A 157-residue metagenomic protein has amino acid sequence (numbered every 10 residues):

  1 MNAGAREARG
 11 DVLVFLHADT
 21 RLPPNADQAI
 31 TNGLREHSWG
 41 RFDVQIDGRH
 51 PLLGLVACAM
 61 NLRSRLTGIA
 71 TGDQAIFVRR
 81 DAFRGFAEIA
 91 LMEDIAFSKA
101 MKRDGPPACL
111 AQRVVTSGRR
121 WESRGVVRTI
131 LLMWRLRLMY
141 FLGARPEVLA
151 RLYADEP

Functional and structural regions predicted by a protein language model:
M1-A8: Glycine-rich, basic loop-to-helix element that forms the pyrophosphate-binding segment of sugar-nucleotide handling
R9-G10, G72-G85: Conserved nucleotide-sugar donor-binding and metal-coordinating catalytic region shared by glycosyltransferases
L13: Short aromatic/hydrophobic "clamp" motif used to bind/position activated sugar donors
L16-A18: Catalytic metal- and UDP-sugar-binding loop of GT-A-like glycosyltransferases, i.e., residues flanking the conserved
P24-L52: Conserved donor NDP-sugar-binding/catalytic core segment of glycosyltransferases
I69-V78, P107, V114-V115: Short glycine- and hydrophobic/aromatic-rich loop-to-beta-strand nucleating segment in the catalytic cores
L91-F97: Acidic donor-binding loop at a coil-to-helix junction in glycosyltransferase catalytic cores that engages
K99, R103-P157: Hydrophobic helical membrane-anchoring modules
